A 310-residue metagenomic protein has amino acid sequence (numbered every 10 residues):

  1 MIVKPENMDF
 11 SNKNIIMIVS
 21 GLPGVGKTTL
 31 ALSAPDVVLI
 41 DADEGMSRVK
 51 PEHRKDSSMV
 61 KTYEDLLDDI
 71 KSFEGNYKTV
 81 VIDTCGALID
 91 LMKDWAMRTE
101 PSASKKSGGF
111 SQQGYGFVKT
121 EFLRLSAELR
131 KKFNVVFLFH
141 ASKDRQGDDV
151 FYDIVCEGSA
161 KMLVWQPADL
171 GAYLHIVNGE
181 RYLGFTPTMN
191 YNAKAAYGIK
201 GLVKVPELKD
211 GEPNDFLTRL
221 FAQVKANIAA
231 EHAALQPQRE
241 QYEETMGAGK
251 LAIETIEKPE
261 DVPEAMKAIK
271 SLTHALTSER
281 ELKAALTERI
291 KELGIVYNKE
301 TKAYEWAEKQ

Functional and structural regions predicted by a protein language model:
I2-I82, G86-L91: Conserved P-loop
E6, V25, A34, L220-Q310: Interfaces that engage single-stranded nucleic acids at replication/repair/recombination sites
D9, T29-A31, A127-L129, K161-W165 (+1 more regions): A general structural signal for short secondary-structure junctions and capping/turn motifs
L22-G24, V135-E207: Phosphate-binding/switch region of NTP-binding enzymes
D68-K71, L123-A127, E254: Surface-exposed alpha-helical segments enriched in charged/polar residues
A87-M162: P-loop NTPase motor core
G179-Y242: Phosphate-binding and hydrolysis-coupling loops of NTP-dependent motor/remodeling domains
